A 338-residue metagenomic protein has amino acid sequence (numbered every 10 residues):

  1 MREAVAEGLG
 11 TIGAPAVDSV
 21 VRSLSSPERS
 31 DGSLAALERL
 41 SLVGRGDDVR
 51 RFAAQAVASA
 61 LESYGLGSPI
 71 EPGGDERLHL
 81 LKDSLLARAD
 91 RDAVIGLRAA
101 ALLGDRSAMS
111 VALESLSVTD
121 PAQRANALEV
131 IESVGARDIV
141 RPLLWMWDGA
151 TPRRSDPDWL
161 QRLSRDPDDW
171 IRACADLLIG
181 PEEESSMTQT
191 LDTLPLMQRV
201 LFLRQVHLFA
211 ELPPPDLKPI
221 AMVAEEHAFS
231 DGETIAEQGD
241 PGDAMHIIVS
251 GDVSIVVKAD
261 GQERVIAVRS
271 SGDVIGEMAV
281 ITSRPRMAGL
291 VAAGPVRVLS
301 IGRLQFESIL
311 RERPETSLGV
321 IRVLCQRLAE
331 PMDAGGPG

Functional and structural regions predicted by a protein language model:
M1, S25-R29, A89, T119-P121 (+2 more regions): Short inter-helical turns and helix N-cap capping residues of alpha-solenoid HEAT/ARM repeat scaffolds
M1-I12, S19-S23, D31-V43, G65-P72 (+7 more regions): Structural detector for internal amphipathic alpha-helices that build alpha-solenoid repeat scaffolds
I12-S25, V43-S59, D75-L80, D105-L116 (+3 more regions): Amphipathic alpha-helical scaffolding segments comprising HEAT/armadillo-like alpha-solenoid repeats
L85-M109, N126, R153-P181, R199-R204 (+2 more regions): C-terminal accessory/binding modules appended to enzymatic or scaffolding proteins
M197-G261, V265, I275: Regulatory nucleotide-sensing modules
Q198-R199, D216-P219, V280, P285-M287 (+2 more regions): A small-molecule sensor/coupling module
I255-V256, E277-M278, A288-A292, S308: Short beta-strand His + acidic residue motifs that chelate non-heme Fe in jelly-roll/DSBH and cupin folds
S271-G272: Long, acidic (Asp/Glu-rich), low-complexity accessory segments flanking structured domains
